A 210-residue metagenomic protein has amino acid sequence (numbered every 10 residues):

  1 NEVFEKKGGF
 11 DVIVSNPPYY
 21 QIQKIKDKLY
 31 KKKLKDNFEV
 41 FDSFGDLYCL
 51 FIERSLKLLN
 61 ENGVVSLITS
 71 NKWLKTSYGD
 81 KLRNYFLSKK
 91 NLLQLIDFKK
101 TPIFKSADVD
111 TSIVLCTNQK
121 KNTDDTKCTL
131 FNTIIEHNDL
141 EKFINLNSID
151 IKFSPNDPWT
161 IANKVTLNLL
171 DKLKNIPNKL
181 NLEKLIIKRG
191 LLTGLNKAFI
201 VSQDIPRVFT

Functional and structural regions predicted by a protein language model:
V3-F209: Signature of N6-adenine DNA methyltransferases within the class I
